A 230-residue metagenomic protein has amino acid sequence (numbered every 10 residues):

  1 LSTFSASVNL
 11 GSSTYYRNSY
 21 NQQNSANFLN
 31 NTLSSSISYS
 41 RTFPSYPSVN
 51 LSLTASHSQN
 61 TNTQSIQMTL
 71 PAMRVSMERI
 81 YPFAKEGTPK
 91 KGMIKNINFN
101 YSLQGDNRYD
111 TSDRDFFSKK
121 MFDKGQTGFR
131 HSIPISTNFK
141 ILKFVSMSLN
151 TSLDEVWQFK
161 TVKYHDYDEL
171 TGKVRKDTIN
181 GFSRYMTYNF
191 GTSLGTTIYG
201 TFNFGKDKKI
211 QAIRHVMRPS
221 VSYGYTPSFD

Functional and structural regions predicted by a protein language model:
L1-D230: Outer-membrane beta-barrel proteins and related beta-barrel translocases across Gram-negative bacteria
